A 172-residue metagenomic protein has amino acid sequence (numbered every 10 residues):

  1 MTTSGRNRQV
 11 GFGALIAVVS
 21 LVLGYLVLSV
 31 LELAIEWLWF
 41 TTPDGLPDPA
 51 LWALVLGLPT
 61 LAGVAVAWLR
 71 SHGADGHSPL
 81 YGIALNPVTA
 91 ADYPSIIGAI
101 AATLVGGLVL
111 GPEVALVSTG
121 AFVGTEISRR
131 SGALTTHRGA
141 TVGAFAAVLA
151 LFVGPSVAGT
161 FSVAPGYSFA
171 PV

Functional and structural regions predicted by a protein language model:
M1-V172: Alpha-helical transmembrane segments and immediately membrane-proximal extracytoplasmic
